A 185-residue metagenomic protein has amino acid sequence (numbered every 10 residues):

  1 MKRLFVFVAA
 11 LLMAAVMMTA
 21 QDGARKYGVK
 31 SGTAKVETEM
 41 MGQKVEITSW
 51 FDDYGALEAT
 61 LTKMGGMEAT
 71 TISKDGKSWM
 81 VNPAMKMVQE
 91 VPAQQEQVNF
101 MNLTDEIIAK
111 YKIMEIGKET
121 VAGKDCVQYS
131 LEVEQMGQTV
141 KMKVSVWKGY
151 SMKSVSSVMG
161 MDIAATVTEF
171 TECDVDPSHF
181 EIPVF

Functional and structural regions predicted by a protein language model:
R3-F5, L11, V16-A56, S178 (+1 more regions): N-terminal leader/targeting segments and the immediate start of mature chains
Q21-Y27, W79-E134, V175-F185: Flexible, processing/modification-adjacent segments and terminal tails in exported/periplasmic/extracellular proteins
R25-K26, I47-D53, T70-I72, M114 (+2 more regions): Short, exposed beta-strand/loop patches in secreted or surface proteins that constitute
K26-K35, D53-L61, A122-S130, K148-K153: Short, hydrophobic/aromatic-rich segments at coil-to-beta transitions
V29-S31, G66, D75, I108 (+2 more regions): Extracytoplasmic
M40, M64, V121-A122: Structural motif
E46-M101, M152-E172: An acidic-aromatic
K63-G65, D125-I182: Gly/Pro-enriched, hydrophobic low-complexity segments that function as extracytoplasmic propeptides/linkers
